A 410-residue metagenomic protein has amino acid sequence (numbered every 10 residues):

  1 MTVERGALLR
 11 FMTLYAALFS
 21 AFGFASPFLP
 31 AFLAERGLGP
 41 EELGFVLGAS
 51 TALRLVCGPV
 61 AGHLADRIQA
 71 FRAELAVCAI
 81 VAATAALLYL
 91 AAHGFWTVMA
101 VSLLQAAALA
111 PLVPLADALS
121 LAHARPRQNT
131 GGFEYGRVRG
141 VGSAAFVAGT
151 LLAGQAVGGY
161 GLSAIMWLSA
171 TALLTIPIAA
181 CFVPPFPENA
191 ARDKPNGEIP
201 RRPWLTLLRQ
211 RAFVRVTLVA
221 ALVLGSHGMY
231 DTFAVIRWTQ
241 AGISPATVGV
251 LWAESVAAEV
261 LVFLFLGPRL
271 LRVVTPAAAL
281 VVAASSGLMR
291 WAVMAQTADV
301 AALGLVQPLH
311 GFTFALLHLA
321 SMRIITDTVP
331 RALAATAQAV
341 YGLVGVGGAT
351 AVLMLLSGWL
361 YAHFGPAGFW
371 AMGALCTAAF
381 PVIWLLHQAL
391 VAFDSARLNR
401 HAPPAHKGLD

Functional and structural regions predicted by a protein language model:
M1-R5, V183-V219, H406: Juxtamembrane intracellular "pre-TM" segments in multi-pass secondary transporters
T2-T51, A212-L251, H318: Helix-loop boundary and gating motifs at the non-cytosolic
A16, A85, F95-V113, L119 (+2 more regions): Hydrophobic core of transmembrane alpha-helices in multi-pass small-molecule transporters, especially MFS/SLC-type
V56-A70, V157, V262-T275, Y361: Helix-to-loop junctions at the C-terminal end of transmembrane segments in multipass secondary transporters
V56-H93: Conserved MFS/SLC helix-loop-helix module at the cytosolic interface between two early adjacent transmembrane helices
A73-L87, A170, A278-V293: Structural signature of the two symmetry-related core transmembrane helices
L103-V141: Cytoplasmic helix-loop-helix junction between adjacent transmembrane helices in 12-TM secondary transporters
A164-F182, A367-H387: Symmetry-related core transmembrane helices of the 12-TM Major Facilitator Superfamily/SLC fold
